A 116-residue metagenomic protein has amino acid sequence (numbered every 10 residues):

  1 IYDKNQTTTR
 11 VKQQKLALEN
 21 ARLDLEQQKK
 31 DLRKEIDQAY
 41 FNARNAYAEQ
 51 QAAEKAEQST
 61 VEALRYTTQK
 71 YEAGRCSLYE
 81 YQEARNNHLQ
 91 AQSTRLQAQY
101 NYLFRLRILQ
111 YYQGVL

Functional and structural regions predicted by a protein language model:
I1-Q58, E62-R65, Q97: Sec/SRP-type N-terminal targeting helices
E57-V115: Short segments within alpha-helical structural elements
